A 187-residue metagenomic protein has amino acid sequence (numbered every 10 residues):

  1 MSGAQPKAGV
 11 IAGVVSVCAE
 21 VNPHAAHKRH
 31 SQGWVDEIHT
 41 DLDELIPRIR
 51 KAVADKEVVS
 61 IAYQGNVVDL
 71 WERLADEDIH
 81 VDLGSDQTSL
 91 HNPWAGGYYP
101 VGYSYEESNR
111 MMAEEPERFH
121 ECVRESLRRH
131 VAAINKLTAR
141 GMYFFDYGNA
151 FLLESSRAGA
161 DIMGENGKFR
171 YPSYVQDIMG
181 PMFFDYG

Functional and structural regions predicted by a protein language model:
S2-A54, D86-A132, N166-Y186: Catalytic or ion-translocation cores adjacent to nucleophile or general acid/base/metal-coordination motifs in diverse
A8-I11, A75-H80, A160-G164: Short, solvent-exposed amphipathic alpha-helical segments in soluble enzyme and RNA/protein-processing domains
V14, E57-V59, M142: Short, well-ordered coil/turn segments that N-cap beta-strands
C18, A62, L83-D86, Y143-N149: A structural signal for short, well-ordered beta-strand segments and their strand-loop junctions that often border
H27-K28, K51-K56, A75-D78, K136-T138: Solvent-exposed alpha-helices and their adjacent loops that cap or buttress functional pockets in soluble metabolic
S60-T88, N92-A95: Active-site/ligand-binding-proximal alpha/beta "capping" segment
Q64-D69, F144-D161: A glycine-rich phosphate-binding loop feature that marks nucleotide/adenosyl-phosphate handling sites
R129-Y143: A structural motif corresponding to the C-terminal end of an alpha-helix and its immediate exit/capping segment
